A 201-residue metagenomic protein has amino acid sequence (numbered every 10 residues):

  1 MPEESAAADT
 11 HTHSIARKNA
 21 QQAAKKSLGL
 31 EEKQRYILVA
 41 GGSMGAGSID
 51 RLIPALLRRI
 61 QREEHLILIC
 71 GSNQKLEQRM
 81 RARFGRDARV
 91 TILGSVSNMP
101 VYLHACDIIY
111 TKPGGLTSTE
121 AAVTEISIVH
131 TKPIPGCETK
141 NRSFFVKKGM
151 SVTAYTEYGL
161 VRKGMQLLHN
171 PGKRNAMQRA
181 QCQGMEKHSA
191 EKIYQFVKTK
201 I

Functional and structural regions predicted by a protein language model:
M1-I15, S43-M44: Short beta-strand->alpha-helix junction loop in the catalytic core of nucleotide-activated group-transfer enzymes
A8-G29, K173: A short helix/loop element that forms part of the nucleotide-sugar donor recognition site in Leloir-type
N19-I108, T139: Donor-nucleotide binding loops and adjacent catalytic segments primarily of GT-B fold Leloir glycosyltransferases
L28, G164, L168-G172, V197-I201: Short, hydrophobic alpha-helical segments
N98-K140: A donor-sugar binding/catalytic signature common to diverse glycosyltransferases and related nucleotide-sugar
K147-G149, T156-G172: C-terminal "capping" alpha-helix adjacent to the active site of nucleotide-linked donor transferases in cell-envelope
K173-K187: A short, well-ordered alpha-helix in the C-terminal region of glycosyltransferases
E186-I201: C-terminal alpha-helical cap of glycosyltransferases
